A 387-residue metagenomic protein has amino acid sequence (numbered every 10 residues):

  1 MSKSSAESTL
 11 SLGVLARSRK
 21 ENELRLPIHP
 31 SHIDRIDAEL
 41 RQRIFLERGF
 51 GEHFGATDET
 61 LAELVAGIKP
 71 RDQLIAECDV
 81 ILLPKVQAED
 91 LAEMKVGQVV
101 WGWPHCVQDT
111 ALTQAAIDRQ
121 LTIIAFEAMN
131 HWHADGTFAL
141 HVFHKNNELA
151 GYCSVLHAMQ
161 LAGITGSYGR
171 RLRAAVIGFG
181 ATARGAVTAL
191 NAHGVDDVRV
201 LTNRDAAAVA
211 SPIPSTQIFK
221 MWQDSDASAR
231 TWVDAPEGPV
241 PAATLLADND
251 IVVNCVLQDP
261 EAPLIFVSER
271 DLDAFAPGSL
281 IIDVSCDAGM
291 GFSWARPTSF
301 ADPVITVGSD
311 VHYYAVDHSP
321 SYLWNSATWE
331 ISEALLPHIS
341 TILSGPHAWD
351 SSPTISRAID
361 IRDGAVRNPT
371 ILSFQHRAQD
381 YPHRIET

Functional and structural regions predicted by a protein language model:
S2-A115: An N-terminal-biased, well-structured beta-alpha scaffold segment characteristic of Rossmann-like dinucleotide-binding
S2-S11, R17-R19, Q87-R173, V316-H318: Glycine/serine-rich phosphate-binding loop and adjoining beta1-alpha1 elements at the start of nucleotide-handling
A16, K20-G51, L156-N254: Glycine-rich phosphate/diphosphate-binding loop of Rossmann-like nucleotide-binding domains
R41-Q42, K95-Q98, R119-L121, V195 (+2 more regions): A short helix->loop->beta-strand "cap" motif at the edges of active sites that frequently abuts
A66-Q73, I124, K220-M221, V233-E237: Short acidic-hydrophobic, aromatic-tinged amphipathic segments that line or gate anion-handling sites
K85-V86, P104-H105, V256-P260, S285-C286 (+1 more regions): Short glycine-/small-residue-rich Rossmann-like dinucleotide-binding loops
E127-M129, H133-Y168, L280, S285-T387: Adenosine-phosphate binding glycine-rich loop
A207-S309: Rossmann-like adenosine-cofactor binding region
